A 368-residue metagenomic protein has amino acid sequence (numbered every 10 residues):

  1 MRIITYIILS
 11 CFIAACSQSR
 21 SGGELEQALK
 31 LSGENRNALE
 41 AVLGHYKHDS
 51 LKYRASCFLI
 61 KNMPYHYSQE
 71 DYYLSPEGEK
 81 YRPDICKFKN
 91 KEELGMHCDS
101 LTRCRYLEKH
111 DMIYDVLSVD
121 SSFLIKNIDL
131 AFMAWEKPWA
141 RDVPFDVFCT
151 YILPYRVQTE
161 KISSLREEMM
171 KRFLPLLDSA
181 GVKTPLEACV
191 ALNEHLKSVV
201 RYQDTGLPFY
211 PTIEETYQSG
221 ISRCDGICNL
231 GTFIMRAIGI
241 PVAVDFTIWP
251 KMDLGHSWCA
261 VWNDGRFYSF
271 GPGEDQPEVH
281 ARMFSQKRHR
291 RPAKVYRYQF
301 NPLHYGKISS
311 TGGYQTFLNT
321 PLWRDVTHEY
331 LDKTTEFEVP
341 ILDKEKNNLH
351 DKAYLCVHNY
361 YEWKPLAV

Functional and structural regions predicted by a protein language model:
M1-L9: Sec-dependent signal peptide recognition, specifically the positively charged N-region followed immediately by
A14-A15: C-terminal motif of bacterial Sec signal peptides marking the signal peptidase cleavage site
L25, L29, G33, H45-Y46 (+4 more regions): Hydrophobic/aromatic-rich core segments of domains that either
E40-A41, H48-S219, D253: Secondary-structure boundary elements
K307-T335: Beta-strand-rich domain onsets/edges
T335-D343: A short, amphipathic beta-strand motif
K344-E362: Short, ordered, surface-exposed loop/turn motifs in non-cytosolic proteins
W363-V368: Solvent-exposed serine/threonine-rich low-complexity stretches and specific carbohydrate-binding patches
